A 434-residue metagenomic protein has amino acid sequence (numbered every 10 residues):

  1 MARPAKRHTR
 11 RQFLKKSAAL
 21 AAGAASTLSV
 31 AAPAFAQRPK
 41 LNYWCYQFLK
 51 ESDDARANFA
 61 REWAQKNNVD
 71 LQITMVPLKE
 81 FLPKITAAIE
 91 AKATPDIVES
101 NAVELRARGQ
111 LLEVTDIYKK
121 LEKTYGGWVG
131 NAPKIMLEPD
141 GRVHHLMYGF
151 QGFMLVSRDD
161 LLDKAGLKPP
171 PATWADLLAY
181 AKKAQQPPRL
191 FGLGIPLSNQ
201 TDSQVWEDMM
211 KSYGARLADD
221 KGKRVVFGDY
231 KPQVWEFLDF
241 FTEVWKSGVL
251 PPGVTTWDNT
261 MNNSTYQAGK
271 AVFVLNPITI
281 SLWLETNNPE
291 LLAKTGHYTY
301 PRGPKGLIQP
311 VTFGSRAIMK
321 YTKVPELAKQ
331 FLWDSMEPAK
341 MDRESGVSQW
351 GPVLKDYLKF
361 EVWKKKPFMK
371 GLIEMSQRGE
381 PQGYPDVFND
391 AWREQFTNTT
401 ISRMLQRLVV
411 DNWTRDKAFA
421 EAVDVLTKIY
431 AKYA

Functional and structural regions predicted by a protein language model:
M1-Q12, A21-T27, A34: N-terminal secretory signal peptides
Y46, V103, V205-D208, D239-Q330: Extracytoplasmic/periplasmic substrate-binding proteins
N58-W128, D160-A172, T265, K270-F273: Extracytoplasmic "Venus flytrap"/periplasmic binding protein-like
T74, E138-D140, M147, L372-L426: C-terminal capping/gating helix-and-loop segments adjacent to ligand/active sites or protein-protein/ligand interfaces
A102-M154, L178, Q186, V205 (+5 more regions): Hinge/lid segment of periplasmic solute-binding proteins
V103, R108-Q110, K119, T279-L292 (+2 more regions): C-terminal lobe and pocket-closing loops of periplasmic/extracytoplasmic Venus-flytrap solute-binding proteins
T115-G130, L197, A215-E236, T286-A293 (+4 more regions): Short, solvent-exposed loop/beta-turn-alpha elements that line the ligand-binding surface or hinge of extracytoplasmic
A181-K183, K223-T255: Glycine-centered hinge/linker elements that transmit conformational signals in sensory and ligand-binding systems
